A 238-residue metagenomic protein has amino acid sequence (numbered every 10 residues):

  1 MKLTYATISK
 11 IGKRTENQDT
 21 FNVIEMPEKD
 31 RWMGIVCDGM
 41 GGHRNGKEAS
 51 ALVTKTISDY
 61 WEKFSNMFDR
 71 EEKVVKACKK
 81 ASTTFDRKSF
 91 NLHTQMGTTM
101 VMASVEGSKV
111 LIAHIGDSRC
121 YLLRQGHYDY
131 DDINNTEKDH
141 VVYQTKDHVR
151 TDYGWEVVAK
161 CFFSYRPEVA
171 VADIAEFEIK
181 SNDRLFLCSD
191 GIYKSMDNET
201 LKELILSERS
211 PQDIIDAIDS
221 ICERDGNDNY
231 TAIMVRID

Functional and structural regions predicted by a protein language model:
M1-D238: PP2C/PPM-type serine/threonine phosphatase catalytic domain
